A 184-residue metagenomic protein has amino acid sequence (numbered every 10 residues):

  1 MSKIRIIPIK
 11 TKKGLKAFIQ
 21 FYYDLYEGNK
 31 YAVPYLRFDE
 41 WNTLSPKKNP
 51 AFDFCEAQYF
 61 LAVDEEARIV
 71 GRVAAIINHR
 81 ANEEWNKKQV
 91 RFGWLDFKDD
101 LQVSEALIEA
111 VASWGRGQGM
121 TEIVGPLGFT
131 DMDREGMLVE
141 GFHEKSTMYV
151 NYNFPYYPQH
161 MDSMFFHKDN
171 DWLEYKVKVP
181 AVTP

Functional and structural regions predicted by a protein language model:
S2-I4, N151-P184: Acyltransferase donor/substrate-recognition loop-hinge adjacent to the catalytic core
S2-K47: Short amphipathic alpha-helix that is part of the acyltransferase structural core
F21-Y22, D53-A57, R72: Membrane-embedded alpha-helical bundles of multi-pass transporters/translocases, especially carrier/permease families
S45-L61: A short helix-loop-beta-strand connector motif used in the catalytic cores of GNAT acetyltransferases and, in some
K48, I77-R80: Alpha-helical subdomain
Q58-F60, K88-V90, D171-L173: Short beta-strand micro-motifs in enzyme catalytic cores
L61, R68-N78: Conserved beta-strand in the GNAT
N82-H167: Acyl-donor binding region in acyl/amide transferases
